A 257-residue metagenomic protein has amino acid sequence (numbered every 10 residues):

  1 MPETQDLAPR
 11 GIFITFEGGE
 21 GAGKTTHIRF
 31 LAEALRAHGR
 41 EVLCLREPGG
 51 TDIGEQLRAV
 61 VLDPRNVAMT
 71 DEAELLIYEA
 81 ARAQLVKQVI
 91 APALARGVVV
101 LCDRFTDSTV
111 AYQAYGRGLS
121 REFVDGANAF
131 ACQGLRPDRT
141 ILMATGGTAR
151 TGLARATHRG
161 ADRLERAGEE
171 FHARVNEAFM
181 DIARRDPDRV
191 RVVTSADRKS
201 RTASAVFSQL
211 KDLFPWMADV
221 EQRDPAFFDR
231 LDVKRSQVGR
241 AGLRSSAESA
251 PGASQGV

Functional and structural regions predicted by a protein language model:
P2-D6, A32, R150-V257: NTP-dependent small-molecule kinase module
I14-F16: Hydrophobic anchor at the beta1->P-loop junction of P-loop NTPases
G21: Walker A (P-loop) phosphate-binding loop of P-loop NTPases
K24: Conserved lysine of the Walker
H27: Hydrophobic positions on the alpha1 helix immediately C-terminal to the Walker A/P-loop
H38-C132, A205: ATP-dependent small-molecule kinase phosphotransfer cores that center on conserved nucleotide phosphate-binding segments
T109-A178: A glycine- and Lys/Arg-enriched "phosphate-lid" helix/loop adjacent to the NTP-binding pocket of small-molecule kinases
